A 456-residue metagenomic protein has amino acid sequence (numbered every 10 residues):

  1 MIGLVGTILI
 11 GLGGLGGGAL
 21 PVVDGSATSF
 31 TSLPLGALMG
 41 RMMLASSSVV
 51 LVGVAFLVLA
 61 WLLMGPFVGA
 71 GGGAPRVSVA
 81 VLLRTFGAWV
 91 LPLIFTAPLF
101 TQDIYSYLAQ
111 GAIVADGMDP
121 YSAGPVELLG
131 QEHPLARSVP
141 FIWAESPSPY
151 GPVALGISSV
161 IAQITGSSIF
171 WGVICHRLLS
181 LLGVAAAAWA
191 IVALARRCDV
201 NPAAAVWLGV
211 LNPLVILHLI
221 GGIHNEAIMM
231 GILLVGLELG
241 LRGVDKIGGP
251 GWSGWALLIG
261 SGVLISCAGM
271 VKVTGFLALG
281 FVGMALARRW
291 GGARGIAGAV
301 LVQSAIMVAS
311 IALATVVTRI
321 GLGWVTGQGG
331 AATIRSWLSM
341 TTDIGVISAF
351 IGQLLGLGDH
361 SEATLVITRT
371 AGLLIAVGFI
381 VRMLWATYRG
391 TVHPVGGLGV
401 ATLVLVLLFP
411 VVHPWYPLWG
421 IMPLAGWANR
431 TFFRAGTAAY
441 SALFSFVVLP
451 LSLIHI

Functional and structural regions predicted by a protein language model:
M1-I10, S29-P92, V395: Start-transfer (signal-anchor) and selected internal transmembrane alpha helices of multi-pass inner/ER membrane
A55-G65, W171-C198, G231, V235 (+1 more regions): Transmembrane-helix motifs of polytopic, lipid-linked glycan transferases
P75-R177, L181: Intramembrane catalytic core of multi-pass membrane enzymes that act on lipidic substrates
F86, L181-L182, L194, C198 (+2 more regions): Membrane-embedded helix bundles of polyisoprenyl
S168, R197, G329-L408: Aromatic/glycine/proline-enriched transmembrane-helix motif characteristic of membrane-embedded glycan-assembly enzymes
I216-L219, G251-G283, V400-L407: Membrane-interface alpha helices of multi-pass inner-membrane proteins
A278-A309: Perimembrane helix-loop-helix junctions
I454-I456: Conserved small/polar residues in nucleotide/adenosyl-binding loops
